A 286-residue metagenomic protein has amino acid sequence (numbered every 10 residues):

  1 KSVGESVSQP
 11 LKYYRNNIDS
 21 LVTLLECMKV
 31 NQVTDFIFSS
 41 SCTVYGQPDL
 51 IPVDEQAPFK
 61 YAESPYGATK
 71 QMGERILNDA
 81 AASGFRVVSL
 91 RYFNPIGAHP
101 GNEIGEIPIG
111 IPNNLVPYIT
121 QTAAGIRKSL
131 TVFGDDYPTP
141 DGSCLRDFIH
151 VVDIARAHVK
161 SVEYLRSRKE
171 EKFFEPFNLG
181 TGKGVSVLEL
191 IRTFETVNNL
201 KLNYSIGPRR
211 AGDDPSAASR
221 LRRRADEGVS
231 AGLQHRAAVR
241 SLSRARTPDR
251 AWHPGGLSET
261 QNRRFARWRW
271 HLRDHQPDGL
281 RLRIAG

Functional and structural regions predicted by a protein language model:
S2-S6: Serine-hydrolase catalytic-loop signature spanning alpha/beta hydrolases and amidase-signature enzymes
S8-T23, V30, D35, V44-N94 (+1 more regions): Catalytic helix-loop patch of NAD(P)-dependent Rossmann-fold dehydrogenases
Q9, C27, N31, P48 (+4 more regions): Generic structural signal for alpha-helix termini and adjacent loop/cap motifs
I18-E26, V152-A155, V159, S243 (+1 more regions): Conserved active-site region of classical short-chain dehydrogenase/reductase
F36-F38, V88-R91, D147, N178-L179: Structural signature of the Rossmann-like NAD(P)-dependent dehydrogenase/reductase core
S41: Residue(s) in the substrate-gating loop at a strand-loop-helix junction that position the organic substrate next
V116, Q121-L242: C-terminal substrate-binding subdomain of Rossmann-fold SDR/epimerase-dehydratase oxidoreductases
S230, R240-G286: Catalytic pocket-lining loop regions of alpha/beta-barrel enzymes, especially the amidohydrolase/enolase/GH5 lineages
